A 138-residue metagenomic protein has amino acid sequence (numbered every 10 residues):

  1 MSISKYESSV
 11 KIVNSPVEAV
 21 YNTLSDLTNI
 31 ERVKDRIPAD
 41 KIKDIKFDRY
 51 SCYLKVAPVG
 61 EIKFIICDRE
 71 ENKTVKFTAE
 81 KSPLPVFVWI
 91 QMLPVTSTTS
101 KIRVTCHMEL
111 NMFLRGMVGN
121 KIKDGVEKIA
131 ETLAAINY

Functional and structural regions predicted by a protein language model:
M1-I12, I65, V95, T99 (+2 more regions): Hydrophobic-ligand-binding modules of eukaryotic lipid transfer/binding families
M1-K46: Hydrophobic ligand-binding cavity/cleft-lining segments
K5-S8, V59-F64, L84-W89: Short, surface-exposed coil-to-beta transition loops
N14-V17, C67-N72, Q91-K101: A short, structured loop/turn motif at beta-sheet edges
V20-L24, I30, I66, F77 (+1 more regions): Hydrophobic pocket/interface hotspot
N22-R36, E71, K123, E127 (+2 more regions): Short, intrinsically disordered, mixed-charge
K41-K81, I136: Glycine-rich portal/gate segments that line the openings of hydrophobic small-molecule binding cavities
E80-E131: Beta-strand/loop substructures that line and gate deep hydrophobic ligand-binding cavities in soluble
